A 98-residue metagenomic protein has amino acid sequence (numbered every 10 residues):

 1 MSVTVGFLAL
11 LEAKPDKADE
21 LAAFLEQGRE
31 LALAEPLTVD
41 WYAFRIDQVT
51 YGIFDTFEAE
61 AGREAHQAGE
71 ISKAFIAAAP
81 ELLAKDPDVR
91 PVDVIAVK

Functional and structural regions predicted by a protein language model:
M1-G6, L10, V39-T50, F75-K98: Glycine-rich beta-strand-turn "strand-cap" elements at beta-sheet edges
L10-A22: Short, surface-exposed ligand-recognition loops at beta-strand->loop->(often short) alpha-helix junctions that present
K14-D16, I46, E58-E60: Short coil/turn motifs at secondary-structure junctions
A18-E20, G62, K98: Intrinsically disordered, low-complexity acidic/polar segments
Q27-D40, T56-R90: An amphipathic, aromatic/His-enriched active-site/gating alpha helix that lines ligand/cofactor pockets
